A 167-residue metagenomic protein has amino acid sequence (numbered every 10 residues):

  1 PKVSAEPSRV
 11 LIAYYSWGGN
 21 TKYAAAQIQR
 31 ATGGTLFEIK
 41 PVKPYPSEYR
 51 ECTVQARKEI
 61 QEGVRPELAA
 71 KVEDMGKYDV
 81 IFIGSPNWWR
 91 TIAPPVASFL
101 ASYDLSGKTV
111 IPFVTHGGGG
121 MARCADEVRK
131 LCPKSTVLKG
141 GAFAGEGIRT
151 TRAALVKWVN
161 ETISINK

Functional and structural regions predicted by a protein language model:
V3-L11, Y15-V42, S47, V54-K167: FMN-binding flavodoxin-like domain, especially the glycine-rich phosphate-binding loop
